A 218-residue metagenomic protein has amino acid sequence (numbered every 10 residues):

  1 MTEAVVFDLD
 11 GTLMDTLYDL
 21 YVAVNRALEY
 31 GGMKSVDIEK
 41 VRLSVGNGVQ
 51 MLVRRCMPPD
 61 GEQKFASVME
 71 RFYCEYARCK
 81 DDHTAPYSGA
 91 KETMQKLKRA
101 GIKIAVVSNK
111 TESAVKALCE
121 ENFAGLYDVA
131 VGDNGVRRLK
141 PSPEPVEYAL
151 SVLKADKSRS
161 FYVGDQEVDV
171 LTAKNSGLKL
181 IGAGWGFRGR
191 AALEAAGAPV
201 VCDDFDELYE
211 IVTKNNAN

Functional and structural regions predicted by a protein language model:
M1-E3, K98, E112, K116-N218: Asp-based, Mg2+/Mn2+-dependent phosphohydrolase catalytic module
T2-E92, R99-A100: N-terminal helical cap/lid subdomain that shapes the substrate entry/recognition surface in HAD-like hydrolases
D8, T12, S108, D165: Conserved G/P- and acidic residue-centered "switch" motifs that form tight phosphate/ATP-binding loops in soluble
D15, V106-S108, G182: Hydrophobic residues in well-ordered beta-strands that form the structural core
V24, A90-E120: Substrate-recognition element of Asp-dependent hydrolases with the DxDx(T/V) motif
D81-T84, N109, R138: Short, flexible loop segments at the rims of nucleotide/cofactor-binding pockets, characterized by
G89, T93, P145-Y148: Well-ordered alpha-helical segments embedded in enzymatic catalytic cores
